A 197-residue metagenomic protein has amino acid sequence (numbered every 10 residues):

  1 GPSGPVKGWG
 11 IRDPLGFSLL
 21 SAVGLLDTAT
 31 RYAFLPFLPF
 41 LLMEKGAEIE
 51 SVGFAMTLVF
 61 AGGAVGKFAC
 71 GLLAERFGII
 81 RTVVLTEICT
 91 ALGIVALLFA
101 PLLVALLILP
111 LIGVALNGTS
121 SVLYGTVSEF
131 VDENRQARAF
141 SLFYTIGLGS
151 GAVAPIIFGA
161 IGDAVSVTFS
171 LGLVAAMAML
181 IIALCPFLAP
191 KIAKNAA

Functional and structural regions predicted by a protein language model:
G1-L20: Juxtamembrane intracellular "pre-TM" segments in multi-pass secondary transporters
L15-F68: Extracytoplasmic gate region of multi-pass secondary transporters
L42-M43, L73-A74, F158-S166: Interfacial helix-cap and linker-helix signal at transmembrane-aqueous boundaries of multi-pass secondary transporters
I49-E50, E133-F143: Loop-to-transmembrane helix entry/capping segments in MFS-fold secondary transporters and related SLC/MFSD carriers
R81-A96, A175: Structural signature of the two symmetry-related core transmembrane helices
L98-I108: Helix-loop junctions at membrane interfaces in 12-TM secondary transporters
G118-V131: Intracellular juxtamembrane helix-capping segments at the cytosolic ends of symmetry-related transmembrane helices
A160-A178: A membrane-interface helix-boundary motif in multi-pass transporters
